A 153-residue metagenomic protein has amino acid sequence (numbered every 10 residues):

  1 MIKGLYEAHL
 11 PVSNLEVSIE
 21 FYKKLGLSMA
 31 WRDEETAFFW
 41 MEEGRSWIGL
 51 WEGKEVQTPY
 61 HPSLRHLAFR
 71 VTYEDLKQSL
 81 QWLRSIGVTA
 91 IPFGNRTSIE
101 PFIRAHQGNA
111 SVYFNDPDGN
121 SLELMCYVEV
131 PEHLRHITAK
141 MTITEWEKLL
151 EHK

Functional and structural regions predicted by a protein language model:
K3-E7, P62-H66, N109: Short, solvent-exposed beta-strand edge segments and adjacent coil->beta transition regions
H9-I48: Core segments of cupin and vicinal oxygen chelate
S13-E16, A68-S121, E129-H133, K140-K153: Vicinal oxygen chelate
E35, E52-G53, Y127: Residue-level structural signal for beta-strand termini and adjacent loop
F38-M41, Q57-P59, I103-R104: Short glycine-biased active-site loop of nucleotidyltransferases that positions the nucleotide triphosphate and helps
I48-W51, E123-M125: Conserved beta-strand in the GNAT
P59-H61, H133-H136: A short, polar/proline- and glycine-enriched secondary-structure boundary/capping micro-motif
